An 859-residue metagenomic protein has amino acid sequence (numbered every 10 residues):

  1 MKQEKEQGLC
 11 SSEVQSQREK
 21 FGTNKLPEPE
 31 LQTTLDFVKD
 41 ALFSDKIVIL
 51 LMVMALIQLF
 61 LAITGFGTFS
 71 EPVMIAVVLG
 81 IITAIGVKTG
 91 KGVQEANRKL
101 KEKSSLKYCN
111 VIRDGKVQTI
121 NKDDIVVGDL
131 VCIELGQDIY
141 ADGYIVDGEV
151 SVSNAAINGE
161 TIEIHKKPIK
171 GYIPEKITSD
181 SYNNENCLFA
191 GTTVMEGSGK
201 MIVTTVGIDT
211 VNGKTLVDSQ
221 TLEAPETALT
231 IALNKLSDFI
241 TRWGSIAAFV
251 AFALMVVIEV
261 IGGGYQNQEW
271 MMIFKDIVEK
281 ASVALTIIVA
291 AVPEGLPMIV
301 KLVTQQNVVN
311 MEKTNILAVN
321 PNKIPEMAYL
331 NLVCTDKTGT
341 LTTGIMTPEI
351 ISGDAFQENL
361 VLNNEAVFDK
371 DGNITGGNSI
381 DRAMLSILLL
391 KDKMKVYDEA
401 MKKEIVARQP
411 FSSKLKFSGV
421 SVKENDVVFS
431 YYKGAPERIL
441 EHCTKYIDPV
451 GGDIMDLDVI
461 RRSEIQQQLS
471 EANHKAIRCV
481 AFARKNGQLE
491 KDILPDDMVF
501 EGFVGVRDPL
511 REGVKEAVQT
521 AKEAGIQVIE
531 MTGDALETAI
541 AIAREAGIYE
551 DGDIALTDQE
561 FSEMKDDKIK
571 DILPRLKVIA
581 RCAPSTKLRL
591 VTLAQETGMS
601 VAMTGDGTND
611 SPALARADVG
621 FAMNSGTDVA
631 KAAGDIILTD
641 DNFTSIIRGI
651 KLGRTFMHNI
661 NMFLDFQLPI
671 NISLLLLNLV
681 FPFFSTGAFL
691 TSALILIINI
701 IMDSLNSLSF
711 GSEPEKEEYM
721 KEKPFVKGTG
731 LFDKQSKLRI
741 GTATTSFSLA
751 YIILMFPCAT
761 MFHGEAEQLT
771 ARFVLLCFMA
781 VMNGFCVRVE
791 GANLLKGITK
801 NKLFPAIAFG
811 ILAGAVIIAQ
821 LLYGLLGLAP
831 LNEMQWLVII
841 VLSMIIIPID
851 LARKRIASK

Functional and structural regions predicted by a protein language model:
G8-D40, S104-V111, I164-H165, G171-Y172 (+11 more regions): Non-transmembrane, extramembrane segments of multi-pass ion/lipid transporters
N24-L106, S219-T314, K522, T532-L536 (+3 more regions): Hydrophobic alpha-helical segments characteristic of transmembrane helices in integral membrane transporters
D40-I63, L79-T83, L106, D238-Y265 (+10 more regions): Alpha-helical transmembrane segments of multi-pass membrane proteins, especially the membrane-embedded transport
S105-N234, E563-L573: Cytosolic catalytic regions of P-type ion-transporting ATPases
L106-N110, A284, G295-N364, A613 (+1 more regions): Conserved catalytic phosphorylation-site environment of P-type ATPases
C187-M195, E326-F500, V506, Q519-T520 (+6 more regions): Cytosolic catalytic regions of ATP/NTP-dependent phosphoryl-transfer enzymes
E226, A251, V283, L296 (+8 more regions): Membrane-embedded transport module
